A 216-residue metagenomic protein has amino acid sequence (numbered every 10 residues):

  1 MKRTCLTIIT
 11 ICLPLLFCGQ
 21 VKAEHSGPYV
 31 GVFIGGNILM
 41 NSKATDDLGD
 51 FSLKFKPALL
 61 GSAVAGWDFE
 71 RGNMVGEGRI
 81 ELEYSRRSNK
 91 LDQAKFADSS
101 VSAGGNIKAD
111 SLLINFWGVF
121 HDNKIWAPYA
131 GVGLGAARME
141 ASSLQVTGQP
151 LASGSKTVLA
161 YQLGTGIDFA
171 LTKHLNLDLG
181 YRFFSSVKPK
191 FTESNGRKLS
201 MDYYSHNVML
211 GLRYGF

Functional and structural regions predicted by a protein language model:
M1-G27: Cleavable N-terminal export/targeting peptides
Q20, H25-G27, N73-E77, N123-A127 (+1 more regions): Strand-connecting loop/turn motifs
V21-E70, N207-G215: Short glycine/proline- and aromatic-enriched beta-strand/turn motifs that initiate or cap beta-hairpins
S26, F55-G61, K108-L112, W126 (+2 more regions): Residues that define the transmembrane beta-barrel architecture of outer-membrane proteins
I38, A63-L144, S205-F216: Gram-negative (and chloroplast) outer-membrane scaffold detector with strong preference for beta-barrel transmembrane
N41-K43, R87-N89, T172-F216: Predominantly the C-terminal beta-signal and adjacent terminal strand-loop region of outer-membrane beta-barrel
S42-G49, L91-S99, E140-Q149, P189-G196: Outer-membrane beta-barrel translocator domains and adjoining extracellular loop/strand segments of Gram-negative
D50-K56, V101-G105, V119, P150-G154 (+1 more regions): Outer-membrane beta-barrel domain signature
